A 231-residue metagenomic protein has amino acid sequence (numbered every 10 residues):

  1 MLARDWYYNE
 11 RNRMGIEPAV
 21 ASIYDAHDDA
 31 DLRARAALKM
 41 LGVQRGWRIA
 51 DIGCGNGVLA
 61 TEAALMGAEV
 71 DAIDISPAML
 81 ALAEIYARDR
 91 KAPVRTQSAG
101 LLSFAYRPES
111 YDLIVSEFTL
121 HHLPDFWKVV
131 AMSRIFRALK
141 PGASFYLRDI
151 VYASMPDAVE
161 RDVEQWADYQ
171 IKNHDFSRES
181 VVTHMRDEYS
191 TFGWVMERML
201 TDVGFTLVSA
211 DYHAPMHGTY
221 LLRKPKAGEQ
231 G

Functional and structural regions predicted by a protein language model:
M1-W47: Conserved class I S-adenosyl-L-methionine
G46-G55: Conserved class I S-adenosyl-L-methionine
N56-S103: Class I SAM-dependent methyltransferase SAM/SAH-binding core
Y106-I114: A short acidic, Gly/Pro-enriched loop at the edge of an enzyme's catalytic core that lines a small-molecule cofactor
L113-W127: A short SAM/SAH-binding and catalytic strip from SAM-dependent methyltransferases
V129-P141: A short glycine-rich, Lys/Arg-flanked "PGG" loop and its adjoining helix->strand segment in the class I
R148-V203, A210: C-terminal alpha-helical "lid/dimerization" subdomain adjacent to the S-adenosyl-L-methionine
V203-G231: Core SAM-dependent methyltransferase catalytic element
